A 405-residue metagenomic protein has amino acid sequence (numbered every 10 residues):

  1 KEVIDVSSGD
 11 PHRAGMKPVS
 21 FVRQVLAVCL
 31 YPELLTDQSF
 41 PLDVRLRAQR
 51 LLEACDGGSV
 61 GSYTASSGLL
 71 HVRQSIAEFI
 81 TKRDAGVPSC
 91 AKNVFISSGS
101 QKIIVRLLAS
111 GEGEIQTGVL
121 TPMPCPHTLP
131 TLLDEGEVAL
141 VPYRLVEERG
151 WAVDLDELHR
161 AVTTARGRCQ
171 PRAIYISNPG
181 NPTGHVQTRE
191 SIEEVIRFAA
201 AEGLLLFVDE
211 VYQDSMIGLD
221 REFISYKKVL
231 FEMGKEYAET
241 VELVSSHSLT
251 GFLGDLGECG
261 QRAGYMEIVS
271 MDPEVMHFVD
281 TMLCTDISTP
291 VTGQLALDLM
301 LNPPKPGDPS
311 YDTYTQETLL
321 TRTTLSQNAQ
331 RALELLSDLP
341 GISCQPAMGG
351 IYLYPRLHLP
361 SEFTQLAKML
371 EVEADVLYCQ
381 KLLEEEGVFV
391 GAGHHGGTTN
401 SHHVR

Functional and structural regions predicted by a protein language model:
K1-E2, K82-P88, D308, L335-Q345: Surface-exposed helix-capping loop/turn segments at secondary-structure junctions
K1-M16: N-terminal low-complexity, Ser/Thr- and acidic-residue-enriched intrinsically disordered segments
G9-R13, Q101-K102, C125-H127, P179-P182 (+7 more regions): Short, solvent-exposed loop/turn segments at secondary-structure junctions
H12-K17, V22, P182-H185, E202 (+7 more regions): Short catalytic/ligand-binding loop motif for oxyanion handling, primarily in non-cytosolic enzymes, centered on
R13-G15, T315-L319, T323-S326, Q330-E385 (+1 more regions): Conserved PLP-binding catalytic core of the aspartate aminotransferase-like
F21, D43-R50, S75, E135 (+4 more regions): Conserved core segment of the aminotransferase class I/II
C29-E202, F207, Q213-Y237, V244-S245 (+1 more regions): Conserved core of the PLP fold type I
E33, S66, L70-H71, E78-R83 (+8 more regions): PLP-dependent enzyme catalytic core of the Aspartate aminotransferase-like
